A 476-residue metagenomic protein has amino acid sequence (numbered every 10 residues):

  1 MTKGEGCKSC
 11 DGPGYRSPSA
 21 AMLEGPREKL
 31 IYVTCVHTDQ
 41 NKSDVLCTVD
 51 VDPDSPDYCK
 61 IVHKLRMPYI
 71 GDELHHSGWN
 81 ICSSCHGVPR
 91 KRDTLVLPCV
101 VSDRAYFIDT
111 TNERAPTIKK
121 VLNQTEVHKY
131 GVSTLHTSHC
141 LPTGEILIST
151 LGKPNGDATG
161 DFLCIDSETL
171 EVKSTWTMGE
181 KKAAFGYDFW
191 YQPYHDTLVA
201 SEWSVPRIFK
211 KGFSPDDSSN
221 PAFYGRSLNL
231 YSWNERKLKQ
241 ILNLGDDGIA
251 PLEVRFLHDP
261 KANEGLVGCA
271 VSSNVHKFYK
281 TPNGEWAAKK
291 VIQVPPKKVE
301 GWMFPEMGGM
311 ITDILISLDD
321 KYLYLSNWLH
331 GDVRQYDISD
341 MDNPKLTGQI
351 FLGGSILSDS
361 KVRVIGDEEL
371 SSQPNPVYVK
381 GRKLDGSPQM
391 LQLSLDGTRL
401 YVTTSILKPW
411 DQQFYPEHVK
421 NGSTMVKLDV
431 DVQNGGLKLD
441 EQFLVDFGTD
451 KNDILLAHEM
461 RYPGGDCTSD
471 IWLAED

Functional and structural regions predicted by a protein language model:
T2-G12, M22-Q124, D157, D166-T169 (+1 more regions): Beta-propeller domains
K3-R27, E73-R92, G131-T143, W190-D196 (+4 more regions): Structural signature of eukaryotic scaffold interfaces centered on beta-propeller domains
A20-P26, V33-Q40, G87-D93, L97-P98 (+4 more regions): Short, conserved, GDST-rich strand-edge loop motifs in beta-rich repeat architectures
T48-D57, F107-T117, S167-L170, L230-R236 (+5 more regions): Short loop/turn segments immediately following beta-strands, especially the blade-tip and inter-blade linker loops
I61-W79, K120-G131, W176-A184, K237-G248 (+3 more regions): Surface-exposed loop and turn segments in beta-propeller and other repeat-based domains that flank or scaffold
T110-P193: Asp-box/WD-like beta-propeller blade repeats and closely related beta-sheet repeat scaffolds
G179-D342: Beta-propeller domains
A262-K280, F304-H418: Loop/turn-rich, solvent-exposed surfaces of beta-rich toroidal or solenoidal domains
